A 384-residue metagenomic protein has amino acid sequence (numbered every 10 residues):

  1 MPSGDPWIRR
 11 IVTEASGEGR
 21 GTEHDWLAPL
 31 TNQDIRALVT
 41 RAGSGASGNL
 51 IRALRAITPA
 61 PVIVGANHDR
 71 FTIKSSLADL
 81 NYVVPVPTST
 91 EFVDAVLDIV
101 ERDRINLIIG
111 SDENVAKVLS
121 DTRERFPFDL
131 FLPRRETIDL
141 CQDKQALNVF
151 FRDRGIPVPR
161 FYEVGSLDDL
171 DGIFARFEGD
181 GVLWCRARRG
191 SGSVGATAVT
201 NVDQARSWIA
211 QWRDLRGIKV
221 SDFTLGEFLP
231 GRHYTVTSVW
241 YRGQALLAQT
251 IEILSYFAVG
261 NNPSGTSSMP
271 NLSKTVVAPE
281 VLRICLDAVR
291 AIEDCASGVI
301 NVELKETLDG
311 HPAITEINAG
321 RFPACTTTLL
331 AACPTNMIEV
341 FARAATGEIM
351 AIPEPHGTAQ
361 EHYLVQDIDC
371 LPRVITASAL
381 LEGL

Functional and structural regions predicted by a protein language model:
M1-P133, D168-D171: ATP-binding N-terminal substructure of ATP-dependent carboxylate-amine bond-forming enzymes
P2, I138-F223, P230, R242-G243 (+1 more regions): Active-site nucleotide/adenylate-binding loops and adjacent lid/helix of ATP-dependent enzymes
W7-R10, A15-G21, W26-A28, I35 (+3 more regions): ATP-dependent carboxylate activation and anion-phosphoryl transfer catalytic cores that bind Mg-ATP to form
N67-R70, E113-V115, E136, Q244-A245 (+2 more regions): Short glycine-enriched loops at secondary-structure junctions
K74-S76, F92-D94, D139-Q145, S193 (+1 more regions): Short, charged, surface-exposed secondary-structure boundary motifs
A198, E227, S238, L304-E306: Conserved hydrophobic "DFG−1" position in protein kinase catalytic cores
D203, S207, G226-H233, T237-D294 (+1 more regions): ATP-dependent carboxylate/phosphate-activation module, predominantly the ATP-grasp catalytic core and closely related
